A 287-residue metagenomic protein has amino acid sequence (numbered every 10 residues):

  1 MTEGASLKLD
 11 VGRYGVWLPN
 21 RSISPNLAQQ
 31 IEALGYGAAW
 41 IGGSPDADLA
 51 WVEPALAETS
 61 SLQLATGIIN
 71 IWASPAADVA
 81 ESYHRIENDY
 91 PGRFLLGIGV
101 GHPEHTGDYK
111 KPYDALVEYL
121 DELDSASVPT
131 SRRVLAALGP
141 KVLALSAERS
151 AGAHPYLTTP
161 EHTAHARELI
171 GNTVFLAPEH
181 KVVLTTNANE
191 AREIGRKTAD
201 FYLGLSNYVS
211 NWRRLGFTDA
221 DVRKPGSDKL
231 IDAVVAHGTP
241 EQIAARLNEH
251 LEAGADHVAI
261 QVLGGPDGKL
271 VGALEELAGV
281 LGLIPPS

Functional and structural regions predicted by a protein language model:
M1-S287: Active-site-adjacent structural elements that line small-molecule/cofactor binding pockets in enzymes
